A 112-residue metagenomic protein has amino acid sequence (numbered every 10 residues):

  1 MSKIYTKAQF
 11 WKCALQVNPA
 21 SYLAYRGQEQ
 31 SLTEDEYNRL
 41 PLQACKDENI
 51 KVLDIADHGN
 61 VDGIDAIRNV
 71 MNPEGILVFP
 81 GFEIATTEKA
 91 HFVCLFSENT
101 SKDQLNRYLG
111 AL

Functional and structural regions predicted by a protein language model:
M1-S2, L42: Generic recognition of flexible, low-complexity loop/linker segments
S2-I4, F10, A66-L112: Extended substrate/RNA-proximal surfaces in nucleic-acid metabolism proteins
Q9-W11, Q28-Q30, N38-C45, N60 (+1 more regions): Extended charged low-complexity segments that act as oligomerization/scaffolding linkers
W11-Y22, H58: Histidine-centered catalytic micro-motifs
C13-L15, L53-I55, V78-F82: Hydrophobic faces of well-ordered beta-strands that scaffold small-molecule active sites in alpha/beta enzyme cores
P19-D35: Acidic/histidine-rich helix-loop elements that form or flank divalent-metal/phosphate-binding sites at the catalytic
L23-Y25, I64, A90: Active-site-proximal flexible loops/turns
P41-H58, E83: Divalent metal-dependent hydrolysis catalytic cores, especially in the metallo-beta-lactamase
